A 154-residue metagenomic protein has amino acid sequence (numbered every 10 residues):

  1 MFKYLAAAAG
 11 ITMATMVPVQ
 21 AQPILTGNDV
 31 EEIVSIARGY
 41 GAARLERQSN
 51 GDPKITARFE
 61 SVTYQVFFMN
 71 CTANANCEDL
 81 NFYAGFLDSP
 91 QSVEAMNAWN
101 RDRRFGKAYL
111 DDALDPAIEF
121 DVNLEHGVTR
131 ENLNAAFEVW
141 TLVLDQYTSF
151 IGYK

Functional and structural regions predicted by a protein language model:
F2-L5, T15-T63: Charge-rich, low-complexity N-terminal segments
P23-I24, E78-E119: Short, internal acidic amphipathic alpha-helical interface segments that mediate docking to partner proteins
P23-V30, S89, H126-L133: Solvent-exposed, acidic/flexible segments
V30-A37, V93-M96, R130, N134-F137 (+1 more regions): Extracytoplasmic/secreted envelope proteins and their assembly/folding machinery, especially bacterial periplasmic
R38, A42, D145-G152: Sec-exported extracytoplasmic/periplasmic mature domains
D52-E94: Short, solvent-exposed recognition patches
F105-T148: A short, solvent-exposed beta-edge/loop patch
